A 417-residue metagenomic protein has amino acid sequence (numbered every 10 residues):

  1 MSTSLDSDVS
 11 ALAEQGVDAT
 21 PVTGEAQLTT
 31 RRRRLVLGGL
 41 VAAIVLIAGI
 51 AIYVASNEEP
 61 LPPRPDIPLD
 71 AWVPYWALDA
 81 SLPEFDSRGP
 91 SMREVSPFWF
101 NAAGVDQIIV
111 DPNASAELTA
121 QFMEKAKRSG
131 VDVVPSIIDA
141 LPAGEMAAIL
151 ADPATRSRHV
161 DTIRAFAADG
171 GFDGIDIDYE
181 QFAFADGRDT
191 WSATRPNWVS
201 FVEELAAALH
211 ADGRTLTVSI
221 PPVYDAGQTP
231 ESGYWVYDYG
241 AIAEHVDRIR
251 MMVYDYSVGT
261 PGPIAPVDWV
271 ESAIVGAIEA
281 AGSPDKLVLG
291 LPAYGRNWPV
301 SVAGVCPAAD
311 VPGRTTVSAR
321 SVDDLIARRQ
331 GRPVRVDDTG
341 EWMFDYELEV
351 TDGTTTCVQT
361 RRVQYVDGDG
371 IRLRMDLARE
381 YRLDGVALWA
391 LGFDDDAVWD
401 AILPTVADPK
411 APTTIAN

Functional and structural regions predicted by a protein language model:
M1-R34: Terminal targeting segments of Actinobacterial cell-envelope proteins
L28-V45, A51-A55: N-terminal Sec-pathway targeting helices
A55-A165: Glycan-recognition patch characteristic of GH18 chitinases/ENGases and related GlcNAc/peptidoglycan-binding proteins
W72-W76, P97-N101, S136-A140, D178-F182 (+5 more regions): Active-site-proximal beta-strand/loop segments in catalytic clefts of secreted hydrolases
P74-G89, A151-D169, T229-A241, Y365-R379: Short, acidic/polar
V95, I177, L205, I249 (+3 more regions): Conserved, mostly hydrophobic/aromatic
V105-E117, A183-A327: Substrate-binding surface in catalytic domains of secreted glycosidases
A293-D376, V406-A416: Glycan-binding loop/region signatures in secreted carbohydrate-active enzymes
